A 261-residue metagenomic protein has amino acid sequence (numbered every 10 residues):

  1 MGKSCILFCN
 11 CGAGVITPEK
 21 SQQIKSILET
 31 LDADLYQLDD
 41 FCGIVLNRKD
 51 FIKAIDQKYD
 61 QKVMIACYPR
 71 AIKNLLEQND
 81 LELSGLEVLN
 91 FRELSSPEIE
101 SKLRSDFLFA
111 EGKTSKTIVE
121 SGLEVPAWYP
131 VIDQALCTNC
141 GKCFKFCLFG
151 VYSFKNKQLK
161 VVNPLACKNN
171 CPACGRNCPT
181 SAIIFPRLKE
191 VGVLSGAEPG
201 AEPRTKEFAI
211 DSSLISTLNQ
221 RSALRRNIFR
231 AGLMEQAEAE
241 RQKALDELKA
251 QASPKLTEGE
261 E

Functional and structural regions predicted by a protein language model:
M1-S4, P164-E261: Flanking helices and flexible, charged tails adjoining ferredoxin-like Fe-S electron-transfer domains in multi-subunit
M1-W128, L256-E261: Iron-sulfur-associated redox domains of electron-transfer enzymes in respiratory and anaerobic energy metabolism
F8-V15, I44-V45, K62, Y68-A71 (+2 more regions): Local cysteine-cluster metal-coordination motifs and their immediate loop/turn environment, predominantly Fe-S cluster
K20, Q37-D40, A71, N90 (+6 more regions): Poly-acidic low-complexity segments
S96-I99, C140, S222: Short alpha-helical interface patches
I118-N139, G150-R176, F185-L194: Ferredoxin-like iron-sulfur electron-transfer modules
